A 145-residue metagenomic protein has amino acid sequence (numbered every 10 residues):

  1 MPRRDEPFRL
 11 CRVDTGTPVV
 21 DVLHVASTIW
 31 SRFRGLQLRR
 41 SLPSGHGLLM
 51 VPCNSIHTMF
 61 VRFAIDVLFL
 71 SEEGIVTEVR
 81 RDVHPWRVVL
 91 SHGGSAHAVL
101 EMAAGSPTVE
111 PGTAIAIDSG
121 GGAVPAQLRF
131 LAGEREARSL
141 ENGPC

Functional and structural regions predicted by a protein language model:
M1-C145: Compact, glycine-rich, soluble single-domain proteins
